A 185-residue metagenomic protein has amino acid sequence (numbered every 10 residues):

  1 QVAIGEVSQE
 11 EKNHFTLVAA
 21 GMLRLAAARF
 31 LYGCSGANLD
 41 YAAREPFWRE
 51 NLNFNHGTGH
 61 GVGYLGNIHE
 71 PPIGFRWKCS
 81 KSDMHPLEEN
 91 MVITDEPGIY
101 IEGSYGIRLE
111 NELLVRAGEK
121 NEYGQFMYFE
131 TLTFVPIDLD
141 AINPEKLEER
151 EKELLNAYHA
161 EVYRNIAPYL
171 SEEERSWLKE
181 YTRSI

Functional and structural regions predicted by a protein language model:
Q1-I185: Active-site neighborhoods and metal-handling regions in enzymes and metal-associated proteins
